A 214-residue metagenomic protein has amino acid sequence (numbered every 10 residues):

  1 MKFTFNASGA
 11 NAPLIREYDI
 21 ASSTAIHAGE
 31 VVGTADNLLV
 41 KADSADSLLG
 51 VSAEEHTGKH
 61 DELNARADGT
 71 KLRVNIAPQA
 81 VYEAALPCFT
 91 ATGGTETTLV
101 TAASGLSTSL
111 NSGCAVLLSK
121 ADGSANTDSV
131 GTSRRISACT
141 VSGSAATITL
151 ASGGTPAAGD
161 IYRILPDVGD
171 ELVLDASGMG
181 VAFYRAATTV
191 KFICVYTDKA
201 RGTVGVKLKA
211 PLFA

Functional and structural regions predicted by a protein language model:
M1-A214: Surface-exposed, low-hydrophobicity beta-strand/loop segments enriched in small/polar/acidic residues
